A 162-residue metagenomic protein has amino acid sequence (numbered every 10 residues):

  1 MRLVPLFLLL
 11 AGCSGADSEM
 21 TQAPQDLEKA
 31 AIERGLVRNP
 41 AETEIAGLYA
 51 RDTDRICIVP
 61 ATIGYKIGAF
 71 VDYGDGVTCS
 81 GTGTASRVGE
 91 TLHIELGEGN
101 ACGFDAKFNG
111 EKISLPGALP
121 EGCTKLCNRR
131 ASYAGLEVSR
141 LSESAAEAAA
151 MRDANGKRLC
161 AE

Functional and structural regions predicted by a protein language model:
M1-A11: Sec-dependent bacterial lipoprotein signal peptides
C13-D17: Bacterial signal peptide processing site
A23-C57, L115, E137-R140, E147-E162: Tryptophan-anchored aromatic micro-motifs
A23-P24, G47-A50, Y65-K66, I94-E98 (+2 more regions): A composition-driven surface/loop motif
A41-Y49, I63-G68, R87-E95, S114: Short, hydrophobic/aromatic-rich segments at coil-to-beta transitions
R51-T53, G76, G99-A101: Glycine-centered tight beta-turn/hairpin loop motif at sheet-sheet or coil-to-beta transitions
D54-T91: N-terminal glycine/threonine-rich, aromatic-flanked beta-hairpin/loop signature
R87-H93, C102-E162: Calycin-type beta-barrel ligand-binding domains and close structural analogs
